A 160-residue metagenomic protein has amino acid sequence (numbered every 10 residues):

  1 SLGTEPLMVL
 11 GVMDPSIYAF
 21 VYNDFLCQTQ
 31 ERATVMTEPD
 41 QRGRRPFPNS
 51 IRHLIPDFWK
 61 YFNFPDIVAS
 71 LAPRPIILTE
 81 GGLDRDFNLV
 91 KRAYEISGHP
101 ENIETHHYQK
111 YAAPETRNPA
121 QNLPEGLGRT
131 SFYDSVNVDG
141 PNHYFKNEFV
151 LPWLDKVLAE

Functional and structural regions predicted by a protein language model:
S1: Alpha/beta-hydrolase fold nucleophile elbow
T4-P15: Short glycine-enriched nucleophile-adjacent loop and the immediately C-terminal alpha-helix near the catalytic center
V9-L10, E31-V35, L89: Short, solvent-exposed loop/turn and secondary-structure capping segments
S16-V68, P73, E95-H99: Mobile cap/lid helix-loop segments that gate and shape the active-site cleft of serine hydrolases
A19-Y22, I77-T79, H107: Structural recognition of the beta-strand scaffold that forms the well-ordered cores of secreted hydrolase catalytic
N63, I67, G82-A93, T105: Short alpha-helix in the alpha/beta-hydrolase fold that links the catalytic acid
A72-D84: Conserved strand-to-loop "acid loop" that flanks and positions the catalytic carboxylate
I96-E160: C-terminal catalytic histidine-bearing segment of alpha/beta-hydrolase fold enzymes
